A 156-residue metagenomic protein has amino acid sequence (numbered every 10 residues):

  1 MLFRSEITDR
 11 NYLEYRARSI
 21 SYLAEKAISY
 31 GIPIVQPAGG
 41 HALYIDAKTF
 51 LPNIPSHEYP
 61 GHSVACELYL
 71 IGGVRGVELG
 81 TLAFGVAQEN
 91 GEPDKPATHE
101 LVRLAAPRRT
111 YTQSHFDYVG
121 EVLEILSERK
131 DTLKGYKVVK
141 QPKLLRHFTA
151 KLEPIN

Functional and structural regions predicted by a protein language model:
D9-A17, I54-E58, R109: Hydrophobic alpha-helical scaffolding
Y12, I71, A83-N156: PLP-dependent enzyme catalytic core of the Aspartate aminotransferase-like
A17-S21, V35-A47: Conserved glycine-rich beta-strand-loop-beta hairpin in the small C-terminal domain of fold type I
I20, K48-R75, E89-A97: Active-site loop ensemble at the mouth of alpha/beta enzyme cores that anchors a bound cofactor
K26, Y30, I34: Hard-cation-handling environments
I34-Q36, V74-L79: Acidic/polar loop patches that form or flank catalytic/metal-binding clefts of enzymes that bind anionic ligands
G40-H41, K48-F50, T81-F84, R109-Y111: Short, glycine-/Ser/Thr-/acidic-enriched flexible segments
